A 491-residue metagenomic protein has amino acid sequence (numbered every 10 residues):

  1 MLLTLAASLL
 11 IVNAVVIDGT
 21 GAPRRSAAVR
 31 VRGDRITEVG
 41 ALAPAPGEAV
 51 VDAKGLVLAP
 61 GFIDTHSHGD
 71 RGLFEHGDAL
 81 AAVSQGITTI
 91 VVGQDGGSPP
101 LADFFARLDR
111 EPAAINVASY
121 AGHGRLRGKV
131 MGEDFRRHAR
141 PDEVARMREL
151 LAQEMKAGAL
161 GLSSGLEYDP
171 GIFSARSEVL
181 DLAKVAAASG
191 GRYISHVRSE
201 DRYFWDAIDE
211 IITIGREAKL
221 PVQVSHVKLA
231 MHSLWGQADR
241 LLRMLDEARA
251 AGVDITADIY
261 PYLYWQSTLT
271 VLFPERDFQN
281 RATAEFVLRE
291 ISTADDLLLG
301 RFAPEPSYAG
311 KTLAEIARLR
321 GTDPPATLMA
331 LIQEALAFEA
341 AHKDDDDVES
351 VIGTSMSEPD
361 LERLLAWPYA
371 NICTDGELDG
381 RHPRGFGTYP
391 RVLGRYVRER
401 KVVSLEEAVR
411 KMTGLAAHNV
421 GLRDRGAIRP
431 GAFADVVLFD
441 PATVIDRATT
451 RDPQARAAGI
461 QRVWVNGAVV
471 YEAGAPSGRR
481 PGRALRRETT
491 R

Functional and structural regions predicted by a protein language model:
A14, V29, D34, G55 (+13 more regions): Divalent metal-coordination and catalytic microenvironments
V16-A28, A340-A341, D345-M356, L361 (+2 more regions): Acidic, glycine-enriched loop/beta-strand segments at the rims of small-molecule binding/catalytic pockets
V16-G61: Histidine-rich, glycine-flanked metal-binding segment
A53-L58, F62-S67, E75-S164, A183 (+2 more regions): Divalent-metal coordination cores built from histidine and acidic residues
G61-G72, Y193-S199: Histidine-centered catalytic micro-motifs
A102-D109, A113, G124-R140, M147 (+3 more regions): Polyanionic/metal-chelating signatures
Q153-E210: Divalent metal-binding pocket/active-site signature
N280-R281, E362-Y369, D375, T388 (+1 more regions): C-terminal cap of metal-dependent C-N hydrolases
